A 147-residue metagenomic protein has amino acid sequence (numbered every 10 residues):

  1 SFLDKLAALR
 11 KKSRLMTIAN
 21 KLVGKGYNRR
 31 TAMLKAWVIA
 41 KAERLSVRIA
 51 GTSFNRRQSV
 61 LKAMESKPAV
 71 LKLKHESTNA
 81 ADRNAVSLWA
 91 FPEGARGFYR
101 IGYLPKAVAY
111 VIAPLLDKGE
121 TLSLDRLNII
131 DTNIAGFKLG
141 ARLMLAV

Functional and structural regions predicted by a protein language model:
S1-G26, I39: C-terminal alpha-helical interaction appendages
M16-T17, K21, L34-V147: Conserved active-site motif detector
G26-N28, A32: Short acidic, glycine/serine/threonine-rich helix-capping segments at coil-helix boundaries
